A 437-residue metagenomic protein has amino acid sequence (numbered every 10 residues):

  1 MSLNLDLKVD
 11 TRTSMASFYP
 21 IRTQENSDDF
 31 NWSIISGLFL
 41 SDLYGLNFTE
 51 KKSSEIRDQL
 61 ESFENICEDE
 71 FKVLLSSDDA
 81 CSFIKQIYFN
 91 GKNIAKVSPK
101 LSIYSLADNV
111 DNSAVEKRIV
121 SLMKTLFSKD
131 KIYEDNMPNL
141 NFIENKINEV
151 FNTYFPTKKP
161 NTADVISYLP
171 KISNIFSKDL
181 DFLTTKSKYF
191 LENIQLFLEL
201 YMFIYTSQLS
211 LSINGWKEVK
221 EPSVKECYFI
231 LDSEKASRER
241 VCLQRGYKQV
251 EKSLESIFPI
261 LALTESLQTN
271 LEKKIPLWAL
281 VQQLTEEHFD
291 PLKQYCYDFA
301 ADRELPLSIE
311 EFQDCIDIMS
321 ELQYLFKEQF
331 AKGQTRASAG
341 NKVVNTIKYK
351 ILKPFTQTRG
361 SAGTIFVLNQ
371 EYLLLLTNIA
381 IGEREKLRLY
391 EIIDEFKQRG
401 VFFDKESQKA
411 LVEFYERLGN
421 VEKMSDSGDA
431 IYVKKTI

Functional and structural regions predicted by a protein language model:
S2-G215: An N-terminal, globular interaction/scaffold subdomain
K146-Y324: Long, hydrophobic alpha/beta structural blocks
E287-V367: Long, low-complexity, charged/polar intrinsically disordered regions in eukaryotic proteins
N345-Y372, E413-I437: Charged low-complexity interaction tracts in eukaryotic proteins
V367-E385: Positively charged, polyanion-binding regions of nucleic-acid-associated proteins
E385-R399: Short acidic, hydrophobic short linear motifs in intrinsically disordered regions
V401-F414: Short amphipathic alpha-helical interaction segments
